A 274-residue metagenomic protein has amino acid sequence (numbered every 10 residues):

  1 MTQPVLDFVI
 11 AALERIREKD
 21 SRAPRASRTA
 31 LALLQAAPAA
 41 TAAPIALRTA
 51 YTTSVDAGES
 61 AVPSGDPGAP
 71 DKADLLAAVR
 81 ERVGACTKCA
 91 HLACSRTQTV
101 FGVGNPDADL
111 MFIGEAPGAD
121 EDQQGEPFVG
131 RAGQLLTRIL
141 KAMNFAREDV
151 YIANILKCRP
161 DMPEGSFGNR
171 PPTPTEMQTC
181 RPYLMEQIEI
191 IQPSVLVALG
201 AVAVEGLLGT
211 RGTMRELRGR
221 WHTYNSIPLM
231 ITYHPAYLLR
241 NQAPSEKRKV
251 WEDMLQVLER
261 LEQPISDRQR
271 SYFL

Functional and structural regions predicted by a protein language model:
M1-P4: Intrinsically disordered, low-complexity regulatory segments in eukaryotic proteins
L6-F8, A12-L274: A polyanion-binding, active-site-adjacent surface
